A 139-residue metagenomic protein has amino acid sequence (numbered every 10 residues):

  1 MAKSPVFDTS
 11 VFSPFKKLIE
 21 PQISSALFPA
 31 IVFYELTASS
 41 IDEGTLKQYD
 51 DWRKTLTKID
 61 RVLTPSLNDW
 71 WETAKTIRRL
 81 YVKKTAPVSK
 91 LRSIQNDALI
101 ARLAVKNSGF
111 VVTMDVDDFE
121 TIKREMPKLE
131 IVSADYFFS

Functional and structural regions predicted by a protein language model:
M1-S4, A101, V105-S139: Acidic, PIN/NYN-like endoribonuclease modules and their adjacent C-terminal/linker elements
V6-F7, P14-W71: PIN/NYN-family metal-dependent endoribonuclease catalytic core
T9-F12, V88-A98, E120-V132: Short flexible/disordered coil segments
V11-F12, V32, D69, L99-I100 (+1 more regions): Alpha-helix capping/helix-boundary segments
L18-I19, S39, T76, I122-M126: Residue-level signal for well-ordered alpha-helical positions
E43-K47, L80-Y81, L129-I131: Short, hinge-like loop/turn segments at secondary-structure boundaries
Q48-K54, K90-L91, T113-K123: Short alpha-helical "patches" and their helix-cap loops
V62-M114: Active-site neighborhoods of divalent-metal-dependent phosphate/nucleic-acid chemistry enzymes
